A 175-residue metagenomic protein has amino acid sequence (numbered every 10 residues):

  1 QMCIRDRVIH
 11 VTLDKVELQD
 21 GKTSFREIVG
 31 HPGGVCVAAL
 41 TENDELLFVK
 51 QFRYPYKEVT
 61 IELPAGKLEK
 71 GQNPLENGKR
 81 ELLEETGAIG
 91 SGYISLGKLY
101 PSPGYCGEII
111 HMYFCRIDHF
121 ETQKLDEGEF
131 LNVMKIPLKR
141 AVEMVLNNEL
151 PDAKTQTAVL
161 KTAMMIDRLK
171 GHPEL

Functional and structural regions predicted by a protein language model:
M2-C3: Short, small-residue-biased leader/transition segments that mark boundaries at the very start of proteins
R7, I28-H31: Short loop/turn motifs at secondary-structure junctions and domain boundaries
L13-K15, A38: Residue-level detector of beta-strand face positions
V16-D20: Short acidic, glycine-rich loop/turn motifs
K22-F25, E58: Short, mixed charged/polar active-site loops that provide acid/base catalysis or chelate metal/phosphate cofactors
S24, G33-C36, K67-A153, P173: Unchanged
C36-R80: Conserved Nudix-box catalytic region and its N-terminal flanking loop in Nudix hydrolases and closely related
N147-L175: Long hydrophobic alpha-helical segments typical of transmembrane helices together with their membrane-interfacial
